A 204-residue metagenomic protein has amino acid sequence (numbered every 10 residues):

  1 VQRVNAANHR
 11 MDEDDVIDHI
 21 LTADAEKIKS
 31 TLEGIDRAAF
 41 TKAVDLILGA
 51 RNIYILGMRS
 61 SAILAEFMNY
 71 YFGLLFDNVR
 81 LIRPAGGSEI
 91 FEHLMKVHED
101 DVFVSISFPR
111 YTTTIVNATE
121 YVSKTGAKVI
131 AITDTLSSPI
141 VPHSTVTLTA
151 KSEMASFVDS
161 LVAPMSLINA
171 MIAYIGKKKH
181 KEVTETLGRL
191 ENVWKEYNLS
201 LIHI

Functional and structural regions predicted by a protein language model:
V1-A38: HTH-adjacent hinge/linker in prokaryotic transcriptional regulators
D15, A38-A43, E89-E92: Short, charged beta->alpha transition segments
E33-R51: Exposed, interaction-prone assembly regions rather than primary DNA-binding/catalytic cores
L48-M58, A62-S166, A170-H180: Glycine-rich phosphate-binding loops that contact phosphosugars or nucleotide phosphates
E182-N192: Short, flexible loop/turn segments with low-complexity composition
K195-N198: Short, small/acidic-rich helices and loops at N termini and domain boundaries of DNA replication/processing enzymes
I202-I204: Conserved small/polar residues in nucleotide/adenosyl-binding loops
